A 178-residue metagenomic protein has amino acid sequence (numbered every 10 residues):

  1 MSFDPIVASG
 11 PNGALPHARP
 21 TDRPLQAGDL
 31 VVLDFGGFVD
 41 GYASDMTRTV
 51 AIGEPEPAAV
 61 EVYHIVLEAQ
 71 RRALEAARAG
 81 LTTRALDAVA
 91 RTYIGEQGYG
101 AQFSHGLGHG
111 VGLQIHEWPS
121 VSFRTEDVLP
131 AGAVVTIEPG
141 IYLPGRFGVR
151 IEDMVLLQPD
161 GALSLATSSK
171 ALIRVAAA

Functional and structural regions predicted by a protein language model:
M1-A178: Active-site neighborhoods and metal-handling regions in enzymes and metal-associated proteins
